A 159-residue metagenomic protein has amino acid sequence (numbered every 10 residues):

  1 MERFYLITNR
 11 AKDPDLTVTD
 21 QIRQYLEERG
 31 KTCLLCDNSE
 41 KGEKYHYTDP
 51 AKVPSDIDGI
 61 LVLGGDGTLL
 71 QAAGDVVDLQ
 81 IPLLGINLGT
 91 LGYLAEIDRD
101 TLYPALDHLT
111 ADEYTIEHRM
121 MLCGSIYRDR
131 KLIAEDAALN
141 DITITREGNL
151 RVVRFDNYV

Functional and structural regions predicted by a protein language model:
M1-G59, D100-T115, I126-D136: ATP/NTP phosphate-donor binding region
A11, D66-T68, L91: Short glycine-rich anion-binding loops that position phosphate/pyrophosphate groups of nucleotides and phosphorylated
D15, G67-A73: Short glycine/serine/threonine-rich phosphate/pyrophosphate-binding segments that cradle anionic phosphate groups
T32, Q80-P82: Proline-centered loop/turn at the N-terminus of a beta-strand
N87: Divalent-cation-assisted or electrostatically stabilized phosphate/pyrophosphate-binding catalytic cores
L91-V159: Catalytic core of DAGKc-family lipid kinases
